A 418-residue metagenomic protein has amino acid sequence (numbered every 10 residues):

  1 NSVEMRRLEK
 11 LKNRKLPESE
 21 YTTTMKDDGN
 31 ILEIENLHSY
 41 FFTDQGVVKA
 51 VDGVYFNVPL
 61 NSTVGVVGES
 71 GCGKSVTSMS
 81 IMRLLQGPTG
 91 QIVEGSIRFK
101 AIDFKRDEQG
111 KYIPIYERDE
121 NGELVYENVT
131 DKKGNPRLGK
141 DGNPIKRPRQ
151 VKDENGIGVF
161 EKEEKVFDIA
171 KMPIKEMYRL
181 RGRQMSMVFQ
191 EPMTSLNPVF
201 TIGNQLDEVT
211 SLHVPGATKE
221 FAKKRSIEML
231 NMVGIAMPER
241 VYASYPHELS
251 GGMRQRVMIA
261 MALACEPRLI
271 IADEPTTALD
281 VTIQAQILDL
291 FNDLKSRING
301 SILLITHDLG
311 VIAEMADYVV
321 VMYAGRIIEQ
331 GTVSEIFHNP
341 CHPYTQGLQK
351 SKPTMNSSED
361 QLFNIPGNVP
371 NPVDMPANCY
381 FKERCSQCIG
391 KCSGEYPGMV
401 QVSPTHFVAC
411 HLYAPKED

Functional and structural regions predicted by a protein language model:
N1-S2, P17-E20, T24-N30, V166 (+2 more regions): Short catalytic/signature loops enriched in Gly
N1-Y40, K111-K162, V400-D418: ABC-family P-loop ATPase nucleotide-binding domain
R83, I271-P275, L279-D360: P-loop NTP-binding/switch modules centered on Walker-like glycine-rich loops
K100, E220-R240, Q349: Conserved ABC ATPase "signature" region
D103-V125, T130-S186, L212, E335-P340 (+1 more regions): ABC ATPase NBD coupling module
A264-R268: A short, proline-enriched helix->beta-strand linker immediately N-terminal to the Walker B motif in ABC-type P-loop
